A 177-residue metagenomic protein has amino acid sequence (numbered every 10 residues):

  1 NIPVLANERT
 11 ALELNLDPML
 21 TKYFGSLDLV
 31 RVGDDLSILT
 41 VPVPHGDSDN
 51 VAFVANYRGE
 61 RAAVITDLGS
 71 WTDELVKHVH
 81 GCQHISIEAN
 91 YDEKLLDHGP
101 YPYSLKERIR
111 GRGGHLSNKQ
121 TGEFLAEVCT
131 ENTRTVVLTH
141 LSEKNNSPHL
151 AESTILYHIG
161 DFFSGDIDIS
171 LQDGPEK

Functional and structural regions predicted by a protein language model:
N1, R58-E60, E131-V137: Short, surface-exposed connector motifs at secondary-structure boundaries
N1-L29: Active-site HxH/HxHxD metal-binding segment of metal-dependent hydrolases
N1-V4, R61-A62, G165-D166: Short active-site oxyanion
N7-A11, I167-E176: A short, structured active-site edge motif that brings together acidic residues
T10-L16, N145-N146, E176-K177: Short, charged/polar "capping" segments at the starts of alpha-helices and the immediately preceding loops
T21-K22, I38, I167-I169: Generic structural signal for residues in well-ordered beta-strands
G25-H84: Core dinuclear metal-dependent hydrolase active-site scaffold
D73-L171: Cap/insert and terminal regions of metallo-dependent hydrolase folds
